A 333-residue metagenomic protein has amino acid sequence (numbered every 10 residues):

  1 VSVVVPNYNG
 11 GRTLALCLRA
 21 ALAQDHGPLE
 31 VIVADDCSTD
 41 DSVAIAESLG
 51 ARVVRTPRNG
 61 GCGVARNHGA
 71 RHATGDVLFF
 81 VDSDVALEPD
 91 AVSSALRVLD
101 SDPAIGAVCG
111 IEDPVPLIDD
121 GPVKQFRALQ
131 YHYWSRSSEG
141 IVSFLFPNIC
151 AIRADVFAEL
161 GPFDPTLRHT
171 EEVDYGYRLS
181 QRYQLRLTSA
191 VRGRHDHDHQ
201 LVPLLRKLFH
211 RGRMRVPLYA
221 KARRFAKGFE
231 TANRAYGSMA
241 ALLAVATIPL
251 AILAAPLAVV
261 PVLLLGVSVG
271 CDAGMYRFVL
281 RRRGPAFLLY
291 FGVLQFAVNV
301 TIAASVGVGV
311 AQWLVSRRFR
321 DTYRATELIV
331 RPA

Functional and structural regions predicted by a protein language model:
R19-P28: Short, acidic, metal-binding catalytic loop of nucleotide-sugar glycosyltransferases
A20, D35-V43, R58, V85: A conserved acidic beta->alpha catalytic loop
T56-A73, S94, P147: Glycine-rich, basic loop-to-helix element that forms the pyrophosphate-binding segment of sugar-nucleotide handling
L78: Short aromatic/hydrophobic "clamp" motif used to bind/position activated sugar donors
A86, D90-P122, D196: Conserved donor NDP-sugar-binding/catalytic core segment of glycosyltransferases
C109-E112, K124-P147, A158: Short, flexible, basic/aromatic active-site loop/helix in glycosyltransferases
D164-R168, V173-K227: Catalytic donor/gating beta->alpha subdomain of glycosyltransferases that bind UDP-sugars
M239-W313: Membrane-embedded multi-pass helical conduit in multi-pass membrane proteins, especially envelope-biosynthetic
